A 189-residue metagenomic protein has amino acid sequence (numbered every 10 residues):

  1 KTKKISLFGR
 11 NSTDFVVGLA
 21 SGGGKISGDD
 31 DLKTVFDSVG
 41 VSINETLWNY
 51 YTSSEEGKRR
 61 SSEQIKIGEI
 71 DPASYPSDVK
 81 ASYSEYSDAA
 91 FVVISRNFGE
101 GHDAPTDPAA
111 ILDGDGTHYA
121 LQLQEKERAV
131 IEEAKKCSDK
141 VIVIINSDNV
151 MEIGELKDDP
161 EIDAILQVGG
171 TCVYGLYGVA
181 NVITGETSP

Functional and structural regions predicted by a protein language model:
K1-P189: C-terminal non-catalytic regions of proteins with extracellular/luminal or membrane-system context
